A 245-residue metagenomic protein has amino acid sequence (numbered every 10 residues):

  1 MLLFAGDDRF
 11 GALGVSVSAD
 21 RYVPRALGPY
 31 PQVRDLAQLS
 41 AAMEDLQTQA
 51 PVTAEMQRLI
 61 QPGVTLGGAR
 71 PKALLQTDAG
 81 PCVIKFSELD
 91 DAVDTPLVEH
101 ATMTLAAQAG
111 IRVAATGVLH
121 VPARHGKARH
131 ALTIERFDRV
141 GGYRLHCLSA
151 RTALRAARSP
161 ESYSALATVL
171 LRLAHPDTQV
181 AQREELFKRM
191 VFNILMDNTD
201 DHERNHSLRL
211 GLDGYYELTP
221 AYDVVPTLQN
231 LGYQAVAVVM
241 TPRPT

Functional and structural regions predicted by a protein language model:
M1-T245: Phosphate/dinucleotide-binding and metal-coordinating scaffold of catalytic cores in nucleotide-dependent enzymes
